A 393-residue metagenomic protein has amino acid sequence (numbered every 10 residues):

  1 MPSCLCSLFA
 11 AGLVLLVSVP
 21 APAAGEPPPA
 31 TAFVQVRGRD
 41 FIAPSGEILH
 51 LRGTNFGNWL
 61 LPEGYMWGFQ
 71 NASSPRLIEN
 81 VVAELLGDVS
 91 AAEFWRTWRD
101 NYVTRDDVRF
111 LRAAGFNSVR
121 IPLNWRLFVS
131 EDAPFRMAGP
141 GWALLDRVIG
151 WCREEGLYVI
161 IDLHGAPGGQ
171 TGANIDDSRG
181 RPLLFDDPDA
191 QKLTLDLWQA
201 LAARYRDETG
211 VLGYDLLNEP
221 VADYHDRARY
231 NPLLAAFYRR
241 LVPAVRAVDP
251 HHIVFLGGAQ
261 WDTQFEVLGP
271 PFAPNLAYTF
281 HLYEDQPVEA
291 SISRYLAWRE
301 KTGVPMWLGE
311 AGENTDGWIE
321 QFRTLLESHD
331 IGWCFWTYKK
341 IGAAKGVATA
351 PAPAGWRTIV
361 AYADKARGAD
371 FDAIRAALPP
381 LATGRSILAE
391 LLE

Functional and structural regions predicted by a protein language model:
M1-C4: Positively charged n-region of N-terminal signal peptides that target proteins for export
C6-S18: Bacterial N-terminal signal peptides
A23-G25: Boundary at the C-terminal end of the N-terminal hydrophobic targeting segment
P29-T31, V36-L51, N55-I253, G258-E266: Active-site mouth of glycoside hydrolases
F33, L193-K340, K345-A363: Extracellular glycoside hydrolase catalytic/binding regions
P75-L77, L86-E93, E155-I160, L197 (+4 more regions): Low-complexity, flexible helical/coil segments
T358, Y362-E393: C-terminal functional modules
